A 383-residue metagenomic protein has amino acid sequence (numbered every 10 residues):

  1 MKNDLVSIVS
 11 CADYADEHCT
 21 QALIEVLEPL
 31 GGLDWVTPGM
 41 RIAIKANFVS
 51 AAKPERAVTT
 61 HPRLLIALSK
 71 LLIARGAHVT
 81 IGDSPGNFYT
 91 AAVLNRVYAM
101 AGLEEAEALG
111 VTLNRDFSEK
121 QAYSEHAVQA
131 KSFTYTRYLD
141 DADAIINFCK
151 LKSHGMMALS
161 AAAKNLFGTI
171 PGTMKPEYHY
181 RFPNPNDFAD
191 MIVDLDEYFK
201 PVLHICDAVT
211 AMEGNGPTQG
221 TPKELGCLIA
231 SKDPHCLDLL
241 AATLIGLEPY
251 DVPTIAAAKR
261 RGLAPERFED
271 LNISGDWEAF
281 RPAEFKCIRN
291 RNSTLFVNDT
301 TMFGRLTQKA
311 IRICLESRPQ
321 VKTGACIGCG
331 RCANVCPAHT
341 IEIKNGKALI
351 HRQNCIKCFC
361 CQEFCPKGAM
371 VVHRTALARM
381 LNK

Functional and structural regions predicted by a protein language model:
M1-T323, I327, A333-P337, E342-K347 (+3 more regions): N-terminal and secondary-structure boundary signal
I356-K357: Extended, alpha-helix-rich binding/interface surfaces that flank or overlap catalytic cores and mediate recognition
